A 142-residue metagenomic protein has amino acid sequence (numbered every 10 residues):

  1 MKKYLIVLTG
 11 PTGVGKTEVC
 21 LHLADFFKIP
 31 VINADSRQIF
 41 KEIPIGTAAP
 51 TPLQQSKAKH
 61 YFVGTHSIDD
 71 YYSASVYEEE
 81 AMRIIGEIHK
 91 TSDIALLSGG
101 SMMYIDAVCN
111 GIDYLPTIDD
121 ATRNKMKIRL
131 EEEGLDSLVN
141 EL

Functional and structural regions predicted by a protein language model:
M1-L142: Phosphate/pyrophosphate-binding catalytic cores of soluble transferases and nucleic-acid-acting enzymes
